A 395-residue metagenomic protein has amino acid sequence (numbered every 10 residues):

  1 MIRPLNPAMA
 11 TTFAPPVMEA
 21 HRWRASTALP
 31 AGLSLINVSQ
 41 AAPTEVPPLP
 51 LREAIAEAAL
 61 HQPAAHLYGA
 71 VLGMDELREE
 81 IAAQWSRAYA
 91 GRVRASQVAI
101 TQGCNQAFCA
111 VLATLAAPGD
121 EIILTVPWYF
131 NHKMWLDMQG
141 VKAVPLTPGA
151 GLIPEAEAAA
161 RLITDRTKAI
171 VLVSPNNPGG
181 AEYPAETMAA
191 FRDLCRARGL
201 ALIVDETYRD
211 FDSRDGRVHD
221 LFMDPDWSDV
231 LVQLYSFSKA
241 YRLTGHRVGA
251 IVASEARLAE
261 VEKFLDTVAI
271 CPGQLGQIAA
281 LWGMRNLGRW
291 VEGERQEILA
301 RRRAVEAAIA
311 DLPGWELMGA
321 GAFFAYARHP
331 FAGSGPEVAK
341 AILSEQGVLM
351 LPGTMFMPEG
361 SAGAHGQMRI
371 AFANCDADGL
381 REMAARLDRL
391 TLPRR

Functional and structural regions predicted by a protein language model:
A10-G103, A110, M284-N286, P393-R395: N-terminal small-domain helix-loop-helix segment of the aminotransferase-like
A31, Q139, A197-R198, Q346: Helix C-cap/helix->beta junction micro-motif
A64-L194, D210-R214, V218-P225: Conserved core of the PLP fold type I
A83, R87, S344-M350, F356-R395: PLP-dependent enzyme catalytic core of the Aspartate aminotransferase-like
E206: Walker B catalytic acidic pair
D224-Q296, R303, T391: Conserved core segment of the aminotransferase class I/II
L281, I298-E306, E316-H329, G335 (+1 more regions): Conserved glycine-rich beta-strand-loop-beta hairpin in the small C-terminal domain of fold type I
